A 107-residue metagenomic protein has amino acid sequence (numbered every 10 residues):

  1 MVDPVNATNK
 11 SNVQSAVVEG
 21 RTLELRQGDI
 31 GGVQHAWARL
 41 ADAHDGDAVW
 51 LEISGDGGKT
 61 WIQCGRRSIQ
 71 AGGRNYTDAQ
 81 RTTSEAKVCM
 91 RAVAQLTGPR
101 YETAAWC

Functional and structural regions predicted by a protein language model:
M1-C107: Post-signal peptide N-terminal regions of Sec-secreted extracellular proteins
